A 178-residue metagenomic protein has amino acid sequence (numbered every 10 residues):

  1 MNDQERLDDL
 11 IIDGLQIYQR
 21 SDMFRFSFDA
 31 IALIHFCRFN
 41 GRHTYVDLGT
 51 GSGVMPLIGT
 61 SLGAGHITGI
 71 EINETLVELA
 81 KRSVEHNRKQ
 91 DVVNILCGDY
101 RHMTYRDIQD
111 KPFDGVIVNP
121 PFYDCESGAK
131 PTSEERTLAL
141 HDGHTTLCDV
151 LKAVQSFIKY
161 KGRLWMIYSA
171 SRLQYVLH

Functional and structural regions predicted by a protein language model:
N2-N40: Class I SAM-dependent transferase core
Q19, C97-G98, Y168: Short loop/edge segments at beta-strand edges and connector loops that shape dinucleotide/nucleotide cofactor-binding
D22-M23, N73, S169-A170: Short beta->alpha junction loops/turns
F26, H144-H178: Conserved Class I SAM-dependent methyltransferase catalytic core
F28, T50, G63, I67 (+3 more regions): Residues at secondary-structure transition points
H35-Q109, G115-V118, D124-A129: Conserved SAM/SAH cofactor-binding pocket of Class I
P120-D149, F157: Mobile active-site "lid"/loop adjacent to the S-adenosyl-L-methionine
